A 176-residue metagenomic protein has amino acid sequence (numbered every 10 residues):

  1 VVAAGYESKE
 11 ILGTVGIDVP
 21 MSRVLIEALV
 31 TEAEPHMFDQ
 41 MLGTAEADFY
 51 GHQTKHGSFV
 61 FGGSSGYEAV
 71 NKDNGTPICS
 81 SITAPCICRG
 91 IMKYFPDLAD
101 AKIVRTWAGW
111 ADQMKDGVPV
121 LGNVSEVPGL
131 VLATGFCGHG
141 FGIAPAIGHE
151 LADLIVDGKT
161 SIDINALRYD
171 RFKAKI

Functional and structural regions predicted by a protein language model:
V2-F38: Central helical "cap/lid" subdomain
A4, T83, I87, I143-I147 (+1 more regions): Catalytic-loop motifs flanking and including active-site residues across diverse enzymes
E7, V24-L25, F38, I87 (+3 more regions): Hydrophobic alpha-helical segments typical of transmembrane helices and their membrane-interface/capping positions
G16, F95-D97, D153-V156: Oxidoreductase and adenylate-handling cofactor-binding alpha/beta cores
V19-M21, D100, G158-I164: A short alpha-helix-loop-beta-strand transition element characteristic of N-terminal alpha/beta dinucleotide-binding
A33-G129: Active-site lid/adjacent beta-loop-alpha segment flanking the redox-cofactor pocket in flavoenzymes
S125-I176: C-terminal lid/capping helical subdomain adjacent to the catalytic/cofactor pocket in oxidative enzymes
